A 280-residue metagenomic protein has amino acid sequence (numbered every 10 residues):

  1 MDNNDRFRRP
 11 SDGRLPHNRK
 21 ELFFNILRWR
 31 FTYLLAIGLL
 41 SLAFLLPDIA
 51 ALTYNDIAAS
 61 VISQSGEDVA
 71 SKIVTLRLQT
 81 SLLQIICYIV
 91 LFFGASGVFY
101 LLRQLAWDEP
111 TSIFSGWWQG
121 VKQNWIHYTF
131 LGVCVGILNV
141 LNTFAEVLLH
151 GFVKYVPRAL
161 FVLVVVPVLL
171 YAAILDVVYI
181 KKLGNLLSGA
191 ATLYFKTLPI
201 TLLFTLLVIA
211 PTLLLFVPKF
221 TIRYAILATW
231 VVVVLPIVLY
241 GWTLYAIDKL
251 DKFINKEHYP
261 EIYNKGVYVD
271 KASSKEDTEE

Functional and structural regions predicted by a protein language model:
M1-T143, V147, G151-Y155, V168-L170 (+2 more regions): Helix-coil boundary and N-terminal low-complexity module in membrane systems
A159-L163: Small-residue-enriched core segments of transmembrane alpha-helices in multipass membrane transport and channel
